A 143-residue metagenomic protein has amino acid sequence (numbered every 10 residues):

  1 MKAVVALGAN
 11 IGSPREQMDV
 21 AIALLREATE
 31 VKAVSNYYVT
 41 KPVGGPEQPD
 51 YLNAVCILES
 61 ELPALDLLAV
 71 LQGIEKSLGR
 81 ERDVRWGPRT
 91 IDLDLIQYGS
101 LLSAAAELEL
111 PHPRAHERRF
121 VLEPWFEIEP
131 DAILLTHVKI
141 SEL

Functional and structural regions predicted by a protein language model:
M1-A28, S35-K41: N-terminal beta1-alpha1 ligand-phosphate binding loop
G12, S35, P42-Y51, L62-L143: Flexible, gly/pro- and Lys/Arg-enriched active-site loops
M18, I22, V31, N53 (+1 more regions): A general structural signal for well-ordered alpha-helical packing
E59: Extracellular and analogous surface-interaction loops
